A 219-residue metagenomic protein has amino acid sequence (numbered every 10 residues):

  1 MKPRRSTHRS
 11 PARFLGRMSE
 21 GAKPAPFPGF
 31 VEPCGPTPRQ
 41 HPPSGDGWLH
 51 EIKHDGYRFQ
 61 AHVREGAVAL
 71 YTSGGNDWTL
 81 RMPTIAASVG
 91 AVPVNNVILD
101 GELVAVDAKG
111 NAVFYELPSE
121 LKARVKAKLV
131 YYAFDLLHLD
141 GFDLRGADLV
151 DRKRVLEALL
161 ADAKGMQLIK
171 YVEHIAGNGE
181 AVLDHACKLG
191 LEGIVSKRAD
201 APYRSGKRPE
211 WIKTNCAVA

Functional and structural regions predicted by a protein language model:
M1-A219: Catalytic cores of nucleic-acid ligases and guanylyltransferases
